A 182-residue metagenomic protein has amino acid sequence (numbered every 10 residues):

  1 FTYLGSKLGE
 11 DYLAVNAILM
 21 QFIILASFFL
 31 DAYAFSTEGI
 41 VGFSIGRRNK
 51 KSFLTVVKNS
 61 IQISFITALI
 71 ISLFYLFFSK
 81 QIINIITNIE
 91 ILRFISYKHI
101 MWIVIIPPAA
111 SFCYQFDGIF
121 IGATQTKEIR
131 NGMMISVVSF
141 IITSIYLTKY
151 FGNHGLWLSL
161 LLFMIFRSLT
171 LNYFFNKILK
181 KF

Functional and structural regions predicted by a protein language model:
F1-L25, F43-S44, Q81-E90, Y150: Helix-terminus/linker motif at the lipid-water interface of multi-pass membrane proteins
Y3-L4, L25, Q115-I119, I141-Y146 (+1 more regions): Alpha-helical transmembrane segments of multipass membrane proteins
D11-Y12, T126-E128, G152-N153: Membrane-helix interface segments
V15-L73, F77, S111-T124, E128: Small-residue-rich hydrophobic transmembrane alpha-helices
F22-A26, E90-F116, N131: Alpha-helical transmembrane segments of multi-pass membrane proteins
V41-I106, Y146-F182: Short alpha-helical transmembrane segments in multi-pass integral membrane proteins
Q125-V137, I141-T143: Cytoplasmic juxtamembrane regions at transmembrane-helix boundaries
